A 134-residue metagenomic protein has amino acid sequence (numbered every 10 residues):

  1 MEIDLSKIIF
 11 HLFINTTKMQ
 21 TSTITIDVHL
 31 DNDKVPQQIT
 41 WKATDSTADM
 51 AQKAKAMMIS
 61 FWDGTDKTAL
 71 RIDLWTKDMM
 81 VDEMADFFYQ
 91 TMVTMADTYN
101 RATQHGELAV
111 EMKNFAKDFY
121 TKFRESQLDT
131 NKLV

Functional and structural regions predicted by a protein language model:
E2-D4: Acidic, Ala/Val/Gly-enriched low-complexity intrinsically disordered segments
S6, A56-M57, N114, T121: Polar/charged alpha-helical tracts
I8-Q52: Short, charged/polar N-terminal "headpieces" of proteins
L12-T16, F88-Q90, N100, T121: Compositionally biased, intrinsically disordered low-complexity regions enriched in proline and serine
N15, D66, R124-L128: Short linear sequence elements within intrinsically disordered, low-complexity coil regions
K34, M80-M84, F115-F123: Short amphipathic alpha-helical patches
Q37-Q104, L108: Active-site- and interface-proximal helix/loop "cap" or "latch" segments in soluble metabolic and energy-transducing
D97-V134: C-terminal charged interaction modules
